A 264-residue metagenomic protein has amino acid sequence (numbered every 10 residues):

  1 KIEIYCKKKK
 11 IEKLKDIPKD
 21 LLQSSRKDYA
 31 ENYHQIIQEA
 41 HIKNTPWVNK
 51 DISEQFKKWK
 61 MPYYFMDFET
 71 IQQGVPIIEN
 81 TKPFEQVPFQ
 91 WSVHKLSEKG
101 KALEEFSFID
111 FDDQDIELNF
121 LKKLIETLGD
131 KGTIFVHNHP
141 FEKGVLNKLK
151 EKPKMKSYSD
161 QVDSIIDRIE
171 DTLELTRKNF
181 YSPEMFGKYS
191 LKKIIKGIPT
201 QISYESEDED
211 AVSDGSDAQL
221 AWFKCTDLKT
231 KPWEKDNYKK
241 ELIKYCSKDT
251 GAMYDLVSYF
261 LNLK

Functional and structural regions predicted by a protein language model:
K1-K9, I194-K264: Acidic, Mg2+-coordinating catalytic module of metal-dependent nucleases/exonucleases that use a two-metal-ion mechanism
K1-Y63: N-terminal accessory regions of nucleic-acid-interacting proteins
Y5, Q73-P76, G144-V145: Short helix/loop capping segments that flank catalytic or ligand/cofactor-binding pockets
K50-D130: Conserved RNase H-like, two-metal-ion catalytic cores of nucleic-acid enzymes
F68-T70, V93-S97, H137-H139, K150 (+2 more regions): Active-site proximal loops enriched in glycine and acidic residues that flank catalytic Cys/His/Asp and coordinate
G74-V75, D130-H137, M155, S182-M185 (+3 more regions): Intrinsically disordered or highly flexible coil/loop and linker segments, enriched in small and charged/polar residues
E104-Q219: Conserved DEDDh/DEDDy metal-dependent 3′-5′ exonuclease domain
